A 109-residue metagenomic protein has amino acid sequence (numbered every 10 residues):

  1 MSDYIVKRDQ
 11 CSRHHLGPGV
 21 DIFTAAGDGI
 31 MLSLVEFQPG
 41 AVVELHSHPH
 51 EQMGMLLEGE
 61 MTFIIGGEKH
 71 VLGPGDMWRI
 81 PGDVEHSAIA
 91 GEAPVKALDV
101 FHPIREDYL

Functional and structural regions predicted by a protein language model:
M1-G29: A short, N-terminal "cap"/entry segment at the start of jelly-roll beta-barrel domains of the cupin/DSBH fold
M31, E60-T62, K69, E85 (+1 more regions): Structural motif
S33-S47: Conserved short histidine dyad/triad with adjacent acidic residue
E44-E51, V84: Histidine-centered catalytic micro-motifs
H50-M61, G66: Glycine- and acidic-residue-biased ligand/ion/polar-headgroup-sensing regions
E60, M77-P81, V100: A beta-strand edge to alpha-helix "cap/lid" segment located at domain peripheries
E68-G82: Short acidic-glycine-tyrosine-enriched beta hairpin
G82-D107: Ligand-binding loop in jelly-roll beta-barrel domains
